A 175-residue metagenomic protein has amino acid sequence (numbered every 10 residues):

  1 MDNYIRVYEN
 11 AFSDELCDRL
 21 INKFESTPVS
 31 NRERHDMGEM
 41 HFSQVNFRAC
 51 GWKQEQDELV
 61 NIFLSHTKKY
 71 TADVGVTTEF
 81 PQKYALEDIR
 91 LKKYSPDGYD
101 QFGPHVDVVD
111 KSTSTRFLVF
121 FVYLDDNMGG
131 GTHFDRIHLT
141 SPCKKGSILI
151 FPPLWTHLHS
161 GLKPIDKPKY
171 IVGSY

Functional and structural regions predicted by a protein language model:
M1-I148, T156-Y175: Fe(II)/2-oxoglutarate oxygenase catalytic core
